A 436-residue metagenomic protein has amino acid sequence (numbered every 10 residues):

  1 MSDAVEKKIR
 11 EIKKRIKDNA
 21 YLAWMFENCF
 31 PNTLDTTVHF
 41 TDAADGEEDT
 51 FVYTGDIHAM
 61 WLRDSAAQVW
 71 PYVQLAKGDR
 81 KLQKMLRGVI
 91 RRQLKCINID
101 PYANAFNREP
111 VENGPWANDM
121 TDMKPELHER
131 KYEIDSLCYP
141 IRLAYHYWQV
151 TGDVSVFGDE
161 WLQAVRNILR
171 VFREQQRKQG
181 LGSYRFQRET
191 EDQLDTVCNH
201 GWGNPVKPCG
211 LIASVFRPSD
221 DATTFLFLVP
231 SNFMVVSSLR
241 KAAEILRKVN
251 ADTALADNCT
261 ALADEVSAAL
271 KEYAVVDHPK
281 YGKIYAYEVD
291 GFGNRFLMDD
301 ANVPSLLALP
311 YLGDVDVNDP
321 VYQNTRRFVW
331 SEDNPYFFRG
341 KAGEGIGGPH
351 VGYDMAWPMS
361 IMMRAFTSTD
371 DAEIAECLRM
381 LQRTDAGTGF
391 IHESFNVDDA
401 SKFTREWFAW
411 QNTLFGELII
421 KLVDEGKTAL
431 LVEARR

Functional and structural regions predicted by a protein language model:
M1-M25, M85, I168-V171, Q176-T190 (+3 more regions): Long, acidic, intrinsically disordered low-complexity segments
M1-R63: Low-complexity, Ser/Thr/Pro/Gly-enriched N-terminal "stalk/linker" regions
V5-D18, A67-R80, Y139-V154, F233-D252 (+3 more regions): Well-ordered alpha-helical scaffold segments within catalytic/enzyme domains
M25, R80-C96, V154-R173, A242 (+4 more regions): Extended, well-ordered alpha-helical scaffold segments
L34-E48, V111-D119, P205-R217, Y336 (+1 more regions): Active-site-adjacent bridging/hinge elements
H58-L86, I90-L194, A409-V423: Aromatic-rich carbohydrate-recognition surfaces in CAZymes
L62, P101-Y102, E109, P115 (+4 more regions): Extended ligand-binding clefts on enzyme/binding-domain cores
D119-P125, R130-E133, F296-D316, D354-R436: C-terminal capping/lid segments that line or modulate ligand- or cofactor-binding pockets
